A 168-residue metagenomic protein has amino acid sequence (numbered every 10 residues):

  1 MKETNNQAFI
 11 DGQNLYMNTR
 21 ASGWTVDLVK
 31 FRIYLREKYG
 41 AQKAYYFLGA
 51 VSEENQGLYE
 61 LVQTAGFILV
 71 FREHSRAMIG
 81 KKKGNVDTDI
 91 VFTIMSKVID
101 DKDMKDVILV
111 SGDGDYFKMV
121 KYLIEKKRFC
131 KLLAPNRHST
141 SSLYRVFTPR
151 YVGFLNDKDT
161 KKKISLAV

Functional and structural regions predicted by a protein language model:
M1-V168: Terminal and domain-boundary accessory regions
